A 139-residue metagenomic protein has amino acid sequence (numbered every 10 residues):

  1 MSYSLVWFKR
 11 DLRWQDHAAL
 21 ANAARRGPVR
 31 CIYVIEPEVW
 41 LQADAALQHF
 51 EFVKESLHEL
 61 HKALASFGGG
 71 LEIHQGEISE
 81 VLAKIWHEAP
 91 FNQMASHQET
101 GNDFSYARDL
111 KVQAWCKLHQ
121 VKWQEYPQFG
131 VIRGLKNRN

Functional and structural regions predicted by a protein language model:
M1-N139: Trp/Phe/Arg-rich N-terminal binding region typifying the photolyase-homology
